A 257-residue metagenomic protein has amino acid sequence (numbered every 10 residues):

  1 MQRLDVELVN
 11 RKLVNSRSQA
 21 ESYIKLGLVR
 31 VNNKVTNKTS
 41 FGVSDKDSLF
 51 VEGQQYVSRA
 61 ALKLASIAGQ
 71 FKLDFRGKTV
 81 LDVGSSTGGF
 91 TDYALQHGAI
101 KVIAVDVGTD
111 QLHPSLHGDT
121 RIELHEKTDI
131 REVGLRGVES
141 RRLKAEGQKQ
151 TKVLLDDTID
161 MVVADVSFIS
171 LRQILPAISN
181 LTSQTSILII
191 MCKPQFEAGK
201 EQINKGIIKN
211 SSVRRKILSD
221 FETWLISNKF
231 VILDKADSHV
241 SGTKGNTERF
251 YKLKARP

Functional and structural regions predicted by a protein language model:
M1-D45: A basic, amphipathic helix-loop patch mediating RNA/tRNA/ribosome contacts
R76-S86: Conserved class I S-adenosyl-L-methionine
T87-G98: Conserved SAM-binding loop of SAM-dependent methyltransferases across substrates and taxa, primarily the Class I
I100-I103: Short beta-strand element of Class I
V105-R141, G147-I169: S-adenosyl-L-methionine
R172-I187: A short glycine-rich, Lys/Arg-flanked "PGG" loop and its adjoining helix->strand segment in the class I
T185-C192, A198-G199: Conserved beta-strand signature within the Rossmann-like core of class I S-adenosyl-L-methionine
V240-P257: Core SAM-dependent methyltransferase catalytic element
